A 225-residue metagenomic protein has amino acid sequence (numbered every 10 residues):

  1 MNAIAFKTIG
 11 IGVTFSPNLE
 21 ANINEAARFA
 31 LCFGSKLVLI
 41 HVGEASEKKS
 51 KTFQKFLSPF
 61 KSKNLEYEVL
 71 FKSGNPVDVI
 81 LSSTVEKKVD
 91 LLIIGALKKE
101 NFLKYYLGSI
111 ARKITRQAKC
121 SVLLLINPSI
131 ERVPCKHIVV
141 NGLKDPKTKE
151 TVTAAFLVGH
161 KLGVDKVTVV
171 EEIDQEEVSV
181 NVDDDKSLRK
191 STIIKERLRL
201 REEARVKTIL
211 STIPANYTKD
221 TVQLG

Functional and structural regions predicted by a protein language model:
M1-K55, P59, K63, K136-T192 (+1 more regions): Small/aliphatic-rich secondary-structure junction motif
K49-K51, V77-S82: Structural motif
F53, R199-V206: Well-ordered, non-membrane alpha-helical segments in soluble/globular domains
E66-V69: Rossmann-fold cofactor-recognition segment
F71-V79, V222-G225: Charged docking surfaces used in two-component/phosphorelay signaling
L81-E131: Gly/Ser-rich helix-loop-strand patches that form or flank binding pockets for ribonucleotide-derived cofactors
R189-R201: A short acidic, glycine-rich active-site loop that binds or catalyzes chemistry on phosphate/adenosine moieties
R205-L210, G225: A short, acidic, amphipathic alpha-helical segment used as a generic capping/interface helix at domain edges
